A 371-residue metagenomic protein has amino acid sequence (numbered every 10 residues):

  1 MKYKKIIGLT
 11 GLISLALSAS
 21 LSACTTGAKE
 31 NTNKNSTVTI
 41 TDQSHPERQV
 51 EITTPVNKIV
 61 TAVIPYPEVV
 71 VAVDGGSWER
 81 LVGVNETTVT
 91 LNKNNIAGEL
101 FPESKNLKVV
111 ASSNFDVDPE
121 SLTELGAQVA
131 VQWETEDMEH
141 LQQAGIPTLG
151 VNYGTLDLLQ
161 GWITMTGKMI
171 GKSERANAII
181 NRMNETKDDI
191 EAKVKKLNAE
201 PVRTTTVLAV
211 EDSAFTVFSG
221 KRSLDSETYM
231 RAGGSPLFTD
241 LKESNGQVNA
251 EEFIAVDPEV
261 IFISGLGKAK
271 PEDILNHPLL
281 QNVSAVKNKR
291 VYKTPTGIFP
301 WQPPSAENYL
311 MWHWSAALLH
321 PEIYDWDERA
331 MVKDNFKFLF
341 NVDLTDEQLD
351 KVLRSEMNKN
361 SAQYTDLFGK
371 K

Functional and structural regions predicted by a protein language model:
M1-T10: Bacterial N-terminal signal peptides that target proteins for export
S20-A23: C-terminal motif of bacterial Sec signal peptides marking the signal peptidase cleavage site
T25-G27: Bacterial signal peptide processing site
T39, D137-F215, F238-D240, K293-G369: Extracytoplasmic substrate-binding proteins
S44-E47, L107-P119, L241-A250: Short helix-initiation/N-cap motifs at beta->coil->alpha
V63, P67-L125, V129: A short, structured surface patch at a secondary-structure boundary
V110, D118-Q132, N249-G265: Proline-aspartate-enriched helix->loop->beta-strand connector
V217-S244: Alpha-helical, coiled-coil/dimerization segments enriched in small aliphatic residues
